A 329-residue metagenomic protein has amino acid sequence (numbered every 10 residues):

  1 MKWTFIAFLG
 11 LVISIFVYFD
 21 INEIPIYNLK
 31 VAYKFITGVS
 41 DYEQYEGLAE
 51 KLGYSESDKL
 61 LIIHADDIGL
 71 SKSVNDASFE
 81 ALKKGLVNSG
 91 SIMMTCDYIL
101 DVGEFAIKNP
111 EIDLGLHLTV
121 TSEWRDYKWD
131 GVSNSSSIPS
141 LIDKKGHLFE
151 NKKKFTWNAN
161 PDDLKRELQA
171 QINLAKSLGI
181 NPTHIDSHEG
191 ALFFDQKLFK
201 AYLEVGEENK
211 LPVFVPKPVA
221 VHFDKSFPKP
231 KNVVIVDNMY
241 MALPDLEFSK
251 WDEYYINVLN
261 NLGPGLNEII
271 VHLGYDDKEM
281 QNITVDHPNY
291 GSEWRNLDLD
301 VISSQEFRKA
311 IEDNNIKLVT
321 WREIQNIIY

Functional and structural regions predicted by a protein language model:
W3-I62: N-terminal pre-catalytic segment of deacetylase/amide-hydrolase enzymes
E46-R125: Active-site beta->alpha N-cap acidic-glycine motif
G53, S78-K84, D101-D113, D130-D143 (+3 more regions): Acidic (Asp/Glu)-rich catalytic clusters
L60-I62, V87-S91, E111-H117, P182-D186 (+4 more regions): Structural preference for beta-strand elements that scaffold enzyme active sites
I68, T95, H117-E123, H188-G190 (+4 more regions): Active-site beta-loop-alpha junctions enriched in small/polar residues
W129-K154, V285-G291: Active-site gating loops and adjacent loop-to-helix segments of metal-dependent hydrolytic enzymes
N158-V234, M239, P244-W251, N260 (+1 more regions): Catalytic domains of cell-wall/extracellular-matrix polysaccharide-remodeling enzymes, centered on de-N-acetylation
V213-P216, H287-Y329: C-terminal domain-boundary segment and adjacent tail
